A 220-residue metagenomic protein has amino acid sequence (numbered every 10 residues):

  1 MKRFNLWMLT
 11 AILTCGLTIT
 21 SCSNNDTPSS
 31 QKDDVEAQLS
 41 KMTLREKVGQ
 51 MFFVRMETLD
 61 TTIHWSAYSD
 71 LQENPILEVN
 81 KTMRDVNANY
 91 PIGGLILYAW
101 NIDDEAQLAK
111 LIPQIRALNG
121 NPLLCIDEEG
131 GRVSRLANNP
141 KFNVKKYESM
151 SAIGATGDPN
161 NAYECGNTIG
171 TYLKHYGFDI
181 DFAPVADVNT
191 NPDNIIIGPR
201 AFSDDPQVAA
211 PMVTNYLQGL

Functional and structural regions predicted by a protein language model:
M1-L9: Bacterial N-terminal signal peptides that target proteins for export
T18-S21: C-terminal motif of bacterial Sec signal peptides marking the signal peptidase cleavage site
S23-N25: Bacterial signal peptide processing site
P28: Glycine-rich phosphate/dinucleotide-binding loop and adjoining beta-alpha-beta core of small-molecule
Q31-I63: Mature N-terminal segment immediately following signal peptide/propeptide cleavage in secreted/periplasmic
T58-V79, D85-M212: Enzymes and membrane/adaptor proteins characterized by extended Gly/Ser/Thr/Asp/Glu-rich, aromatic-dotted
M212-N215, G219-L220: Metal-dependent enolase-superfamily TIM-barrel catalytic cores that perform enediolate-based chemistry
